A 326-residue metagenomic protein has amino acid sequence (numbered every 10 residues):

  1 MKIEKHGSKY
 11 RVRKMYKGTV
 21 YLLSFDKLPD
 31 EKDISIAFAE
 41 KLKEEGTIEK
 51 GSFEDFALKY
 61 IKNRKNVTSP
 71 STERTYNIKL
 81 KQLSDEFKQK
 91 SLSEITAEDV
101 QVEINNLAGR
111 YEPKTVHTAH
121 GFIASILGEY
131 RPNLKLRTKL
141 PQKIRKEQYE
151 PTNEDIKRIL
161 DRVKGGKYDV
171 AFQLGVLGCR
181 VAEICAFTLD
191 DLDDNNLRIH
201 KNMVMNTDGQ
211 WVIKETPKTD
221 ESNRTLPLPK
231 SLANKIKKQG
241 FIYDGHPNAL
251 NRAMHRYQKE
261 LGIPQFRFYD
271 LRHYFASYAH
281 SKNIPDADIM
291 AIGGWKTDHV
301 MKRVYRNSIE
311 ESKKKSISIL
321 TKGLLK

Functional and structural regions predicted by a protein language model:
M1-K50, T219: Short, surface-exposed polybasic/aromatic micro-patch for ligand or macromolecular engagement
K2, A186-K235: Conserved tyrosine-mediated DNA breakage-rejoining catalytic core shared by Y-recombinases
G18-L23, F53-K81, L107-R110: Short, aromatic/basic-rich helix-turn unit that serves as a nucleic-acid recognition element
Q82, K90-K139, R180-A182: N-terminal DNA-binding recognition helix of tyrosine site-specific recombinases/integrases
P113, N133, R137-F187, R272: Basic, Lys/Arg- and aromatic-enriched nucleic-acid-binding interface segment
E150, M203, G293-I319: Catalytic-site neighborhood detector that most strongly recognizes the C-terminal catalytic loop/helix of tyrosine
D191-N196, I284-V304: Short, polar N-cap/turn motifs at the start of nucleic acid-interacting alpha helices
P227-P264, F275: Active-site/catalytic core of tyrosine-dependent DNA strand-transfer enzymes
